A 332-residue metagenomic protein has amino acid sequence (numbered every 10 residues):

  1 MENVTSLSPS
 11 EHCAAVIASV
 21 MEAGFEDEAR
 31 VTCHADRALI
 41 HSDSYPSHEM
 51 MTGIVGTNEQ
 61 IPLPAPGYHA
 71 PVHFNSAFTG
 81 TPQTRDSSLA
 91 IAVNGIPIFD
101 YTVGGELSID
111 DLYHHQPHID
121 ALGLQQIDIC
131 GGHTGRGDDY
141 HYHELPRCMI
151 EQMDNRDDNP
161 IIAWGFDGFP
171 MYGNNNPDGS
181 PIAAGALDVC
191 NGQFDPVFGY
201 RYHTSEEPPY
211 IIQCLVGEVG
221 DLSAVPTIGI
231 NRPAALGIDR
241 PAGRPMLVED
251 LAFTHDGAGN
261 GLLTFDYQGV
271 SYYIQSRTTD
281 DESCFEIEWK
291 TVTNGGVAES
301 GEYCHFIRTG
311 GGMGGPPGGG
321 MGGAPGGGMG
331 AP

Functional and structural regions predicted by a protein language model:
M1-A121: Solvent-exposed N-terminal domain segments of exported/luminal and surface proteins
V20-G24, H41-S42, F198-G199, V292-T293 (+1 more regions): Extracellular/mature segments of secreted proteins
S76-F78, T102-G104, E144-C148, N175-P177 (+3 more regions): A mature extracytoplasmic/lumenal domain signature
G132-V270, C284: Domain-length functional cores that host ligand/cofactor binding and catalytic or interaction surfaces in mature
F253-G311: N-terminal accessory interaction module
R308-P332: Disordered, low-complexity segments in secreted/periplasmic proteins that are enriched in proline
